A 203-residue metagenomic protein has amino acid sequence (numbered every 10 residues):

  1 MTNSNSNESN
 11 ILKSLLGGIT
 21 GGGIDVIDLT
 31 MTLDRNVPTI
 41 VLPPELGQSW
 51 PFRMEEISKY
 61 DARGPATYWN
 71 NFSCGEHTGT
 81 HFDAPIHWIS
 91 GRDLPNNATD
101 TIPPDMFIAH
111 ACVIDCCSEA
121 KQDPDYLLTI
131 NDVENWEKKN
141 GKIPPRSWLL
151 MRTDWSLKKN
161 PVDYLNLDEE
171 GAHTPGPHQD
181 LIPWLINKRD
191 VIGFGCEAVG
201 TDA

Functional and structural regions predicted by a protein language model:
T2-A203: Active-/binding-site microenvironments in catalytic and ligand-binding cores
